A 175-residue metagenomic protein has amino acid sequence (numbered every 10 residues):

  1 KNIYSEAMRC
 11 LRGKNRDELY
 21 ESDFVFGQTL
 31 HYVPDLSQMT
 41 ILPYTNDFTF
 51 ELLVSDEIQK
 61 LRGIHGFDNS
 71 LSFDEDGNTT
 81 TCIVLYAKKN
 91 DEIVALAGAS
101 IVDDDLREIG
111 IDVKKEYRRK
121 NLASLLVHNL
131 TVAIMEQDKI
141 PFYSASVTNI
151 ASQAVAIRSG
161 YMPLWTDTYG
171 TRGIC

Functional and structural regions predicted by a protein language model:
K1-E57: Acyl-donor-binding surface of acyltransferase catalytic domains
V25-P34, M162-C175: Conserved catalytic-core motifs of GNAT/GCN5-like acyltransferases
D76-L85, R107: A short helix-loop-beta-strand connector motif used in the catalytic cores of GNAT acetyltransferases and, in some
C82-A97: Conserved beta-hairpin
L106, I111-L125: Conserved glycine-rich acetyl-CoA-binding loop
R119-A133, A154, R158: Conserved acetyl-CoA-binding loop-helix of GNAT-fold acetyltransferases
I134-S146: Conserved GNAT acetyl-CoA-binding A-motif
Y143-A154, M162, G170-I174: Conserved beta-strand-loop-alpha-helix junction that forms the acyl-donor binding cleft
